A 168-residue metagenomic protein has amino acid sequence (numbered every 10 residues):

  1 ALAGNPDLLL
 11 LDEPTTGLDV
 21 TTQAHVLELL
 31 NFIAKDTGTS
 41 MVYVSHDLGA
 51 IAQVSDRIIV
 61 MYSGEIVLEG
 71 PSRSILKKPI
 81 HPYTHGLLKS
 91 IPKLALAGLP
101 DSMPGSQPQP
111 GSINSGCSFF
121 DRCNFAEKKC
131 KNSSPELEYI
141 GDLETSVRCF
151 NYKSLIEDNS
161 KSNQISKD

Functional and structural regions predicted by a protein language model:
P6, L10-P14, L18-G98: P-loop NTP-binding/switch modules centered on Walker-like glycine-rich loops
P71-D168: Short catalytic/signature loops enriched in Gly
